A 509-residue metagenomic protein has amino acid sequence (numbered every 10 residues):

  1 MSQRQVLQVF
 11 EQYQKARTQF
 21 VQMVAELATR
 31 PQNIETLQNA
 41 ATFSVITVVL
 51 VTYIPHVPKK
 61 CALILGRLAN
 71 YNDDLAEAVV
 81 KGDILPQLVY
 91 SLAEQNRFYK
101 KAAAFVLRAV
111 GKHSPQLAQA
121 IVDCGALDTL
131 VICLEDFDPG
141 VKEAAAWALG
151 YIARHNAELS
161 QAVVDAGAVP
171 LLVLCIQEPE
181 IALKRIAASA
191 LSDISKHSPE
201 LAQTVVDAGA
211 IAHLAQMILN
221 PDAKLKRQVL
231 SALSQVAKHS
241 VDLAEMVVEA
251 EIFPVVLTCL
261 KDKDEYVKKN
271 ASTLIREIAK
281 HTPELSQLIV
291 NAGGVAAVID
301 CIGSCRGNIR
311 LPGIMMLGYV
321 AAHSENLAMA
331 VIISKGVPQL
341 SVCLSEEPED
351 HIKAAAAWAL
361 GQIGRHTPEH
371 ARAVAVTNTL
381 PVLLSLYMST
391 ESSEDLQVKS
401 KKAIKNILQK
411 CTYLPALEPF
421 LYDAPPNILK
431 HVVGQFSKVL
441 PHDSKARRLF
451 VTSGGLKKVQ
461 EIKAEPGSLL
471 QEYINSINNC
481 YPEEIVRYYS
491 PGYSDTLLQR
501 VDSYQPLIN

Functional and structural regions predicted by a protein language model:
M1-N509: Long amphipathic alpha-helical tracts in eukaryotic proteins
